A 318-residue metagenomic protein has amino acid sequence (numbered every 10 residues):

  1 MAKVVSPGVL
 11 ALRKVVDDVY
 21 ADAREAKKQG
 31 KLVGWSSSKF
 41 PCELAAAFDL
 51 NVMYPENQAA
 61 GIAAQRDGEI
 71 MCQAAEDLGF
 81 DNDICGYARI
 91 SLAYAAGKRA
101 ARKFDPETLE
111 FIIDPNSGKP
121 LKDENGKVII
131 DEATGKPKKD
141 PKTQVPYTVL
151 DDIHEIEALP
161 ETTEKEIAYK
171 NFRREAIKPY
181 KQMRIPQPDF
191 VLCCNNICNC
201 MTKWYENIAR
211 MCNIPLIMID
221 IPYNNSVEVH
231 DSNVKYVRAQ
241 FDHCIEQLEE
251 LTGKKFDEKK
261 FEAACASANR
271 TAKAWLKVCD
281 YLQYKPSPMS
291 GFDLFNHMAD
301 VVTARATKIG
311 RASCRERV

Functional and structural regions predicted by a protein language model:
A2-L32, T134, R238, D242-R317: A charged, amphipathic alpha-helical module
L12-V15, A176-K178, L216-M218: Short hydrophobic/aromatic-rich motifs at helix boundaries and adjacent loops
A26-K27, A45, K127, A209: A generic structural signal for well-ordered alpha-helical segments
G30, D49, C212-N213: Glycine-centered loop/turn motif at secondary-structure junctions
V33-D105, K142, P146-Y169, R174-D189 (+2 more regions): An N-terminal, globular interaction/scaffold subdomain
P55, D131, I219: Hydrophobic residues at beta-strand termini and immediately following loops that shape nucleotide-binding pockets
S91-E110, P115-K119, E124-N125, Q182-A263 (+2 more regions): Internal, well-ordered alpha/beta segment that forms a basic, Gly-enriched binding/recognition surface
I112-Y147: Surface-exposed intrinsically disordered loops and tails
